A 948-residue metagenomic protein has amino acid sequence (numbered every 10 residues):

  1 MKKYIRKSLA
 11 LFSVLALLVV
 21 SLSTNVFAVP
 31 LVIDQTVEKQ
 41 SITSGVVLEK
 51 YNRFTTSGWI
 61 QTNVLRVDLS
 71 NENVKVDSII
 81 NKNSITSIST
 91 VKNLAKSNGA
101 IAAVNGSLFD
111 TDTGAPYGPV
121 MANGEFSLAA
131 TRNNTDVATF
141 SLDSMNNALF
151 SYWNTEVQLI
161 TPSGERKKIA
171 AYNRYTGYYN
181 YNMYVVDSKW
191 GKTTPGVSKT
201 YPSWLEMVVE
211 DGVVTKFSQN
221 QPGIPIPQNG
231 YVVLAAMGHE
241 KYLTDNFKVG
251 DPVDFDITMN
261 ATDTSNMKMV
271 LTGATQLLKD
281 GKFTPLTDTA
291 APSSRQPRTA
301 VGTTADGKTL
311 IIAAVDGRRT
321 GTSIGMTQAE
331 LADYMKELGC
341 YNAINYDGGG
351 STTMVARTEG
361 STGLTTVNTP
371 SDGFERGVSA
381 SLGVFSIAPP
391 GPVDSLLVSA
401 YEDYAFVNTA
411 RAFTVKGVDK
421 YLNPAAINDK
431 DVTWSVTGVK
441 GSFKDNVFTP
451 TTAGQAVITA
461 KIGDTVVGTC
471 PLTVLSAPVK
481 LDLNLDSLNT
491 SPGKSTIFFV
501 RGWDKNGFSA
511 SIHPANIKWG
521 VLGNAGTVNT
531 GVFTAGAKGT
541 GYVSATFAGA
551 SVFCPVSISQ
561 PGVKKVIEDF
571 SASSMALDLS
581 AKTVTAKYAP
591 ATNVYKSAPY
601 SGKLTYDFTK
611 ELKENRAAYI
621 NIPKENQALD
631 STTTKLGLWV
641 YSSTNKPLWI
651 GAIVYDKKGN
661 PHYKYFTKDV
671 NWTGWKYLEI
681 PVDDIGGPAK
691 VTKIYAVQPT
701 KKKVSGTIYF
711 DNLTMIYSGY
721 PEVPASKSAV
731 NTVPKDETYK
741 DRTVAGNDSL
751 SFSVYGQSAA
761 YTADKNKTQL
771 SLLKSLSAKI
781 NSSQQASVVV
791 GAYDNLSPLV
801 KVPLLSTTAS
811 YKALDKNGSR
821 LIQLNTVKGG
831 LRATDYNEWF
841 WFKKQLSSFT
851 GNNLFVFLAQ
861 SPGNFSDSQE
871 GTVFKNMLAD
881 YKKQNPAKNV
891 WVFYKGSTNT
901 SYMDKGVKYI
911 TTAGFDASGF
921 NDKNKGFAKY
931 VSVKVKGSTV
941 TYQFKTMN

Functional and structural regions predicted by a protein language model:
R6-A10, F27-K564, F570: Gly/Ser/Thr/Pro-rich low-complexity, intrinsically disordered segments
R376-A388, S901-N948: Binuclear metal-dependent phosphoesterase catalytic core
S559-A586, G719-D741: Extracellular carbohydrate-recognition regions
F570, I680, I694, D711-M715: Extracellular beta-strand elements of beta-rich domains used for carbohydrate recognition/degradation or cell-matrix
T592-A618: Short carbohydrate-recognition loop motifs
F608-G687, G706-Y709, S718: Extracellular ligand-binding interfaces
P721-N795: N-terminal active-site segment of His-dependent metallophosphoesterases
A778-S782, L831-K908: His/acidic metal-ligating clusters that form di-metal
